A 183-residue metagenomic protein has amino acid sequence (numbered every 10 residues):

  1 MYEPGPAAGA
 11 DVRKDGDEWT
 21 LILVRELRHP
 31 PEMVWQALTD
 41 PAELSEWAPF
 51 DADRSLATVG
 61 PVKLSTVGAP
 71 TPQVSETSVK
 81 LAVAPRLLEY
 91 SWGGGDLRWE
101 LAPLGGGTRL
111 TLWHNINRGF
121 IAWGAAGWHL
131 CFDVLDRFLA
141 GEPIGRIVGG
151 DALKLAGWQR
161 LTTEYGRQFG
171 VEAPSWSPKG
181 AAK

Functional and structural regions predicted by a protein language model:
M1-K14, G107-K183: Terminal "cap-and-tail" regions of soluble proteins that handle hydrophobic small molecules
A7, V62, P72-S78, G105 (+1 more regions): Charge-dense, helix-prone N-terminal extensions
D15-L23, H29, M33, P41-S78 (+2 more regions): Short beta-edge strand/loop motif at the mouth of beta-sheet-based domains
V24-R25, E76-L81, D96-P103: Hydrophobic/aromatic beta-strand elements that line small-molecule binding cavities or substrate pockets in beta-rich
E26-P30, A102-L104, W113-N117: Solvent-exposed residues in well-ordered beta-strands and their adjoining turns, especially edge/terminal strands
P31-E32, K80-P85, L101-R109: A short, structured loop/turn motif at beta-sheet edges
T66, W92, L101, L112-H114: Residue-level recognition of conserved beta-strand positions in structured domain cores
